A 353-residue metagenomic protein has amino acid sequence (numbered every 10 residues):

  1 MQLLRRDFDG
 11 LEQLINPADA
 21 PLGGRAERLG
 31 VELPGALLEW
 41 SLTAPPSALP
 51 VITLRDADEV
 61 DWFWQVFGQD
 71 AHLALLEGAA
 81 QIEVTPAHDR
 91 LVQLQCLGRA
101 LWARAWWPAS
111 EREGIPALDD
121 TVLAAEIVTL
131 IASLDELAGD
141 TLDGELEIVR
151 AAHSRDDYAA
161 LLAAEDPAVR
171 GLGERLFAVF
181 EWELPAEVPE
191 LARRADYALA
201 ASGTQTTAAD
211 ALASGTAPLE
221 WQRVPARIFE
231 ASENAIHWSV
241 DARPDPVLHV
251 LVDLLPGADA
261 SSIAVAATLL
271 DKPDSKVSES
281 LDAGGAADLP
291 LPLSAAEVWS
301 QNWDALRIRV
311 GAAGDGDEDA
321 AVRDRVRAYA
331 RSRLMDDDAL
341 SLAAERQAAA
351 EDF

Functional and structural regions predicted by a protein language model:
M1-G78: Charged, amphipathic alpha-helical stretches
D7-D9, D19, D56-D61, D70 (+23 more regions): Acidic-enriched, low-complexity/disordered segments with a strong bias for Aspartate over Glutamate
G10, G23-G24, G30, G35 (+15 more regions): Residue-identity detector for glycine
P17, P21, P34, P45-P46 (+11 more regions): Proline-rich intrinsically disordered, low-complexity coils
R55-S232: Long, hydrophobic alpha/beta structural blocks
A201-F353: C-terminal, beta-strand-rich globular interaction domains
